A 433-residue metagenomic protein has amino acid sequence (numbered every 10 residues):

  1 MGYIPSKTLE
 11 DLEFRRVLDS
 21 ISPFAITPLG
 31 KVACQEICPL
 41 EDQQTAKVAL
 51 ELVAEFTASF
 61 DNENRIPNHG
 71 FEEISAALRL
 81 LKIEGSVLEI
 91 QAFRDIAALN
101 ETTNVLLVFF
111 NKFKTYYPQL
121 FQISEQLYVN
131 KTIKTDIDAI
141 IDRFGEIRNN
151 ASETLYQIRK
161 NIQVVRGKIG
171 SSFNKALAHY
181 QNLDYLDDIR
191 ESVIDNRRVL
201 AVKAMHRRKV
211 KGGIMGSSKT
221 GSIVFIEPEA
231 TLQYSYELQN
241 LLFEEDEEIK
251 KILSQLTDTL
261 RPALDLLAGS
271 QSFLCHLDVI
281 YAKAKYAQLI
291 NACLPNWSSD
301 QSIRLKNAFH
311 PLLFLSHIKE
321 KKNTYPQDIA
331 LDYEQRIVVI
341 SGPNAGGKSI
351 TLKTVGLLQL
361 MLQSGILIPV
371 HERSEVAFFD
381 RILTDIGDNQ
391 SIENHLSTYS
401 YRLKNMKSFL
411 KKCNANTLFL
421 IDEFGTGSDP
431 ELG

Functional and structural regions predicted by a protein language model:
M1-T154, I158, A263-L266, S270-A284: Conserved amphipathic alpha-helical "coupling/scaffold" segments that transmit conformational changes between domains
K82-L88, N111-Y116, K175-I189, A282-C293 (+2 more regions): Active-site phosphate-binding and catalytic loops of NTP-dependent enzymes
V129-G145, Q233-S254: Extended, charged coiled-coil "arm/hinge" scaffolds of SMC/Rad50-like chromosome-maintenance ATPases and other large
Q157-H206, S302: Extended, Lys/Arg-enriched charged tracts that mediate electrostatic binding to polyanionic substrates
I194-F225, S235, W297-P326: SMC-family hinge/dimerization module
E227, L277, D422: Residue-level signal for inorganic ion chemistry
D258-H317: Phosphate-binding P-loop/Walker A region and its immediate neighborhood
I290-N291, S298-G433: ATPase nucleotide-binding head domains, primarily ABC-like/P-loop NTPase cores
